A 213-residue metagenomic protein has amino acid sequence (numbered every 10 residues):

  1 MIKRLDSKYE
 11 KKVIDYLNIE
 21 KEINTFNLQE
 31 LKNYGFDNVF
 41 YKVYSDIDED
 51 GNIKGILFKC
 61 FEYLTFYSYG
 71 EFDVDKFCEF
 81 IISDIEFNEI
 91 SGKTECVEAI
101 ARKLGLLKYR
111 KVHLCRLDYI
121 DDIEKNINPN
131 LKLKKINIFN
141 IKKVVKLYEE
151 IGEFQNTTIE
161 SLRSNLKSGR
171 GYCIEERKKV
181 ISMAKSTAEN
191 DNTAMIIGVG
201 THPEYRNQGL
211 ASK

Functional and structural regions predicted by a protein language model:
M1-F26, I120-N156: Short amphipathic alpha-helix that is part of the acyltransferase structural core
I2, K21, Q29-S83, A184-I197: Conserved donor-binding loop and adjoining core beta-sheet/short helix segment in diverse acyl/aminoacyl transferases
V13, K93, I196: Residue-level signal for inorganic ion chemistry
I23-K32, S91, F154-S164: A short, aromatic/hydrophobic, helix- or strand-capping loop or linear motif that either lines the entrance/gate
I53, C60-P129: Acyl-donor-binding surface of acyltransferase catalytic domains
F58-E62, E153-T193, I197: Acetyl-CoA-dependent GNAT
F72-C78, T201-P203, N207-K213: Conserved acetyl-CoA-binding loop-helix of GNAT-fold acetyltransferases
